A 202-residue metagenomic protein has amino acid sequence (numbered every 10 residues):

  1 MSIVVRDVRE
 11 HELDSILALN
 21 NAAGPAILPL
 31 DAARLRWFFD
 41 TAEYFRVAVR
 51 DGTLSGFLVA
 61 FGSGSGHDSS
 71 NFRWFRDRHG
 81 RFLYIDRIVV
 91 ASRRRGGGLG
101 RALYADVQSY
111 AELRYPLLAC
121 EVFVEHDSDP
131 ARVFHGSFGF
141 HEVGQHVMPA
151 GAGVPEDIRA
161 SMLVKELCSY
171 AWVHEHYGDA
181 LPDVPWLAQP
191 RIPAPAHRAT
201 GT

Functional and structural regions predicted by a protein language model:
I3-I16: A short beta-loop-alpha structural element at the N-terminal edge of CoA-dependent acyl/N-acetyltransferase catalytic
P25-D51: Active-site rim helix/loop that mediates acceptor-substrate recognition in acyltransferases
V59-R87, A150-G151: Conserved acyl-donor/pantetheine-binding loop and adjacent beta-alpha core of acyl/acetyltransferases and related
D86-R95, F123-E125: A short, internal acetyl-CoA/4′-phosphopantetheine-binding micro-motif in the GNAT/acyltransferase core
V90, G96-S109: Conserved acetyl-CoA-binding loop-helix of GNAT-fold acetyltransferases
A111-V124: Conserved GNAT acetyl-CoA-binding A-motif
V124-G144: Conserved active-site alpha-helix within GNAT-family acetyltransferase domains
M148-T202: C-terminal "cap" of GNAT-fold acetyltransferases
